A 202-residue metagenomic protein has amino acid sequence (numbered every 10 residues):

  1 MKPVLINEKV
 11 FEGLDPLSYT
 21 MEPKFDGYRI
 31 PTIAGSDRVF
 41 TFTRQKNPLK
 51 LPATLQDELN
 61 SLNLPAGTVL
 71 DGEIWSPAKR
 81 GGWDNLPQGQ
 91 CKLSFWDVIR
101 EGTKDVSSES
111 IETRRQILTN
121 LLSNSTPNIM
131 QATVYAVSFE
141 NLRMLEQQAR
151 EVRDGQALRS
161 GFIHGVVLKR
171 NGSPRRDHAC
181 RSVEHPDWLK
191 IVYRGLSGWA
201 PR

Functional and structural regions predicted by a protein language model:
K2-Q45, G89, T119, S123-R202: Nucleic-acid 5′ end/cap handling module spanning
G13-P127: Covalent nucleotidyltransferase
